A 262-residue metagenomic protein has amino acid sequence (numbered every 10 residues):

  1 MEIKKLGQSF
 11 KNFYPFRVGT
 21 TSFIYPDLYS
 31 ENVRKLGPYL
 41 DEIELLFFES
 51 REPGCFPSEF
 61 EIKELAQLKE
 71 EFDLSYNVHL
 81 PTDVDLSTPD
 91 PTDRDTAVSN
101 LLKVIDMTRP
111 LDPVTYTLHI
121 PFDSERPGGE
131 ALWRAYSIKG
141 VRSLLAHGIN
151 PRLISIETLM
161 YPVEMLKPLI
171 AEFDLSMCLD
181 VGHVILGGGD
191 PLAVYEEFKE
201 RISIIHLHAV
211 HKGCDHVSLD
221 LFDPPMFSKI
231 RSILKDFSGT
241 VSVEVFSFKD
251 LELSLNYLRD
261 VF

Functional and structural regions predicted by a protein language model:
M1-L80, V84-L102: N-terminal pre-domain/capping segments
E2-P15, E31, S87, V163-S176 (+1 more regions): Histidine-acidic metal/acid-base catalytic patches
F16-S22, I43-L45, Y76-L80, Y116-L118 (+4 more regions): Hydrophobic faces of well-ordered beta-strands that scaffold small-molecule active sites in alpha/beta enzyme cores
T21, L45, A66, D95 (+8 more regions): Residues lining hydrophobic/aromatic ligand-binding pockets adjacent to catalytic sites
T21-Y25, L46-S50, P81-D85, P121-D123 (+4 more regions): Active-site beta-loop-alpha junctions enriched in small/polar residues
N32-L40, P57-N77, K103-D112, A146-I149 (+4 more regions): Acidic (Asp/Glu)-rich catalytic clusters
P57-E64, D93-L102, A131-K139, G189-E197 (+1 more regions): Charged helix-capping and loop-helix junction motifs
L86-M177: Active-site acidic/histidine proton-transfer and metal-coordination neighborhood in alpha/beta enzyme cores
